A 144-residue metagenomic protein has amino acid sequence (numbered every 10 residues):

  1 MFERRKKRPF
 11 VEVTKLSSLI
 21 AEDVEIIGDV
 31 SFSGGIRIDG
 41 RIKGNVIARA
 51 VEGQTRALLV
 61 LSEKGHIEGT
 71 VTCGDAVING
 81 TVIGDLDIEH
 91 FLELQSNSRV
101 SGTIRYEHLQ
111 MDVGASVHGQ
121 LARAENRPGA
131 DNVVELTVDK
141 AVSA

Functional and structural regions predicted by a protein language model:
M1-N45, E52-L58, S62-E68, V77 (+1 more regions): Intrinsically disordered, low-complexity terminal regions
E52, H66-T72, T81-D87: Conserved interaction-surface patches within small, structured recognition/assembly domains
H90: Predominantly extracellular beta-rich ligand-binding scaffolds that present long acidic/polar faces for carbohydrate
